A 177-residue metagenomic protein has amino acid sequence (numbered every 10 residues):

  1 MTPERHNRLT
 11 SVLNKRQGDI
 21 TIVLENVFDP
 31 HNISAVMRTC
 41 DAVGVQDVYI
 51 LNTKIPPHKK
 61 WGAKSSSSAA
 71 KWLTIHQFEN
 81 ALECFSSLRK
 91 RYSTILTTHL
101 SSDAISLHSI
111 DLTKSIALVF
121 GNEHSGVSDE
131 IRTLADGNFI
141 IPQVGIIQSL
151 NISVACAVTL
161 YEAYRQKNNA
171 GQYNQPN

Functional and structural regions predicted by a protein language model:
M1-N177: Post-transcriptional modification and biogenesis factors for structured RNAs of the translation apparatus
